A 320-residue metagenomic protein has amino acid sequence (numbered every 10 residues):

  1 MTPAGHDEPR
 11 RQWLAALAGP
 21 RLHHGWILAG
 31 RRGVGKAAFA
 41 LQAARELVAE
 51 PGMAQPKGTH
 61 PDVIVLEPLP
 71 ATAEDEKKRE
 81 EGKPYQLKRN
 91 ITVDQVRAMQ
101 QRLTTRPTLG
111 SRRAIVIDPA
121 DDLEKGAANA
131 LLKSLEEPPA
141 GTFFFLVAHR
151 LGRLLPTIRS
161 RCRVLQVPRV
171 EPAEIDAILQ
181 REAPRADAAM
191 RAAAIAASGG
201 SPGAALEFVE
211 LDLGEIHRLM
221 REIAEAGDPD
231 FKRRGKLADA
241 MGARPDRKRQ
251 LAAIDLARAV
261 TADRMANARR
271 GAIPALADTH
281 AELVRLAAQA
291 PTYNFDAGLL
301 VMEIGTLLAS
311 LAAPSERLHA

Functional and structural regions predicted by a protein language model:
M1-A54, A140-T142, H149-L256, D263-A320: Charged, glycine-rich active-site and insertion segments that engage polyanionic ligands
M1-G126: Clamp-loader machinery-focused feature within the broader ASCE/P-loop NTPase space
T72, Q101-T104, G126, L146-H149 (+2 more regions): Short hydrophobic/aromatic-rich motifs at helix boundaries and adjacent loops
T104, N129-F143: Conserved catalytic/switch belt of AAA+ P-loop NTPases
G110-A114, P139-F145: Loop/turn-to-beta-strand initiation segments
P119-L123, L135, L151: Conserved Walker B
